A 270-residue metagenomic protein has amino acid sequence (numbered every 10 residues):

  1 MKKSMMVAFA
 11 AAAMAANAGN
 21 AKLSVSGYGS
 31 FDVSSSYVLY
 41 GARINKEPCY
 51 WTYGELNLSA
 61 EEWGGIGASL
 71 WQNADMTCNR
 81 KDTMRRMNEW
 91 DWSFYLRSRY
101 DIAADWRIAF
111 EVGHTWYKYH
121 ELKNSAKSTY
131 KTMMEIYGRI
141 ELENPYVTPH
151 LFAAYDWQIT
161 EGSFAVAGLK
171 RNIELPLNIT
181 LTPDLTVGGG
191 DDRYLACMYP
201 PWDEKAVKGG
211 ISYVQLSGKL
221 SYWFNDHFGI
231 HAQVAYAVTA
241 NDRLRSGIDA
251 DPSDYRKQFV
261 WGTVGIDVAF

Functional and structural regions predicted by a protein language model:
M1-S26: Cleavable N-terminal export/targeting peptides
G19-R80, W261, D267: Short glycine/proline- and aromatic-enriched beta-strand/turn motifs that initiate or cap beta-hairpins
K22-S24, N45-E47, M87, T129-K131 (+4 more regions): Short coil/turn motifs at beta-sheet boundaries
S26-S30, G65-S69, S93, R107-G113 (+5 more regions): Residue-level detector of the transmembrane beta-barrel scaffold of outer-membrane proteins
Y28, W51-E55, D91-Y95, E135-Y137 (+3 more regions): Membrane-embedded beta-strand positions in outer-membrane beta-barrel channels/transporters
S30-S35, L70-Q72, G113, E143-H150 (+2 more regions): Flexible, solvent-exposed coil segments and beta strand-coil junctions, predominantly the extracellular/periplasmic
I44, L70-G168, P252: Outer-membrane pore/translocation modules
A60-W63, Y100-A103, L142-E143, A154-F270: Outer-membrane beta-barrel transmembrane domain signature
